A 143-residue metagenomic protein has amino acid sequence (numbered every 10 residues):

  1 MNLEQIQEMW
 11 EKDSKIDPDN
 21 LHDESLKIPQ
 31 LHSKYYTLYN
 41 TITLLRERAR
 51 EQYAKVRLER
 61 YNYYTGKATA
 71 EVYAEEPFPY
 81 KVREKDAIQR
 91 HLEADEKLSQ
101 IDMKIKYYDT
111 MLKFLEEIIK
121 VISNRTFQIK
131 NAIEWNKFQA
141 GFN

Functional and structural regions predicted by a protein language model:
M1-N143: Charge-rich amphipathic alpha-helical interaction elements
